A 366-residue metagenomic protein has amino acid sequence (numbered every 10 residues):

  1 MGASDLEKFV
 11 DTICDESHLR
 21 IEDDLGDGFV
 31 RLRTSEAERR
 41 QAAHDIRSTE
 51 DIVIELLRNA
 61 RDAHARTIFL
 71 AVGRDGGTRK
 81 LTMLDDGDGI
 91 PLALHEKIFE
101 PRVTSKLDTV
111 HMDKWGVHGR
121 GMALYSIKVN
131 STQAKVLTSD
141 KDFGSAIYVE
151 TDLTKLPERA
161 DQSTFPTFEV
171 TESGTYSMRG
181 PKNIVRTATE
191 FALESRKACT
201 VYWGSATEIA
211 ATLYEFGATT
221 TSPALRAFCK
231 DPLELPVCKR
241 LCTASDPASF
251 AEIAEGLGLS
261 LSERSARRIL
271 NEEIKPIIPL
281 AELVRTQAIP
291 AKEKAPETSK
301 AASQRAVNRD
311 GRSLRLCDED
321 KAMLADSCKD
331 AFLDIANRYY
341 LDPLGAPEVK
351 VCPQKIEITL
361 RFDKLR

Functional and structural regions predicted by a protein language model:
M1-L57, S177-R366: Bergerat-fold GHKL ATPase/HATPase_c domain
L57, R61, A65: Conserved helix in the HATPase_c/GHKL ATP-binding module
R66-G73: A conserved short beta-strand within the histidine kinase catalytic ATPase domain
R74-L81: Short beta-strand-loop-beta element adjacent to the nucleotide/active-site pocket used for signaling
D85: Acidic ATP/Mg2+-coordinating residue in the GHKL
I90-T151: Flexible ATP-lid and adjacent glycine-rich G1/G2 motifs of the Bergerat
V136-F143, I147, L153-M178: C-terminal end segment of the histidine kinase catalytic
